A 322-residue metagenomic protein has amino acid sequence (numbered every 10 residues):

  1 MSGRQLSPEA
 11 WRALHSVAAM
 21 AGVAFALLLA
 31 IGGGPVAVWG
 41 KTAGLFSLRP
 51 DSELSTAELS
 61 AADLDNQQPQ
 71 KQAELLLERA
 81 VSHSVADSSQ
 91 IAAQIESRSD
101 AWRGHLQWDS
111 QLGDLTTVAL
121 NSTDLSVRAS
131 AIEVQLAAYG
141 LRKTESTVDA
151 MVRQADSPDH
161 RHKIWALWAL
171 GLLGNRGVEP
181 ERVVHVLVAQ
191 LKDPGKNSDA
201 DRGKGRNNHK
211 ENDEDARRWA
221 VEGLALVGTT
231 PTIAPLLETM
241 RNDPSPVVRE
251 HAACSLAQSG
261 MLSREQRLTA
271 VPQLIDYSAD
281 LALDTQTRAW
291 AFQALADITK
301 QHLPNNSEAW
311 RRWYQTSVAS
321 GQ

Functional and structural regions predicted by a protein language model:
G3, G22, G203-G205: Residue-identity detector for glycine
Q5-S7, S320-Q322: Short, basic, low-complexity termini and linkers enriched in Ser/Thr/Gly/Pro that act as targeting/leader peptides
S7-A37: Sec-dependent N-terminal signal peptides
I31-L115, A119, L125-S126: N-terminal leader/linker segments that initiate helical-solenoid repeat arrays
A57-N66, A86-Q107, S126-R142, R153 (+5 more regions): Structural detector for internal amphipathic alpha-helices that build alpha-solenoid repeat scaffolds
Q67-A80, L106-N121, L141-D156, G177-R206 (+3 more regions): Amphipathic alpha-helical scaffolding segments comprising HEAT/armadillo-like alpha-solenoid repeats
S84, T123-D124, P158-D159, P194-K196 (+3 more regions): Short inter-helical turns and helix N-cap capping residues of alpha-solenoid HEAT/ARM repeat scaffolds
A253, D276-P304, E308-S320: Long, ordered, amphipathic alpha-helical scaffolds
